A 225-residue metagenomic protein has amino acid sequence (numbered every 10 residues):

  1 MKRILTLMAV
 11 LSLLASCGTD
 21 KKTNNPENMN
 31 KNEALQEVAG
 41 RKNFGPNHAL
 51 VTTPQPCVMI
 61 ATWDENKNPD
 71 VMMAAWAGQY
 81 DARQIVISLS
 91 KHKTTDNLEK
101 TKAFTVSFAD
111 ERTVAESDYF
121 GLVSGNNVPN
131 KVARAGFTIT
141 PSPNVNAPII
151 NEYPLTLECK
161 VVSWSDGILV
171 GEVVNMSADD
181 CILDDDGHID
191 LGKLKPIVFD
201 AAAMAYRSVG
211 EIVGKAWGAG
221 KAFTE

Functional and structural regions predicted by a protein language model:
K2-L7: Sec-dependent signal peptide recognition, specifically the positively charged N-region followed immediately by
V10-L11: Short, linear, compositionally biased motifs with a strong N-terminal bias
L14-S16: C-terminal motif of bacterial Sec signal peptides marking the signal peptidase cleavage site
G18-N24: Bacterial lipoprotein signal-peptidase II cleavage site
N24-E225: Basic, polyanion-binding surface patches
